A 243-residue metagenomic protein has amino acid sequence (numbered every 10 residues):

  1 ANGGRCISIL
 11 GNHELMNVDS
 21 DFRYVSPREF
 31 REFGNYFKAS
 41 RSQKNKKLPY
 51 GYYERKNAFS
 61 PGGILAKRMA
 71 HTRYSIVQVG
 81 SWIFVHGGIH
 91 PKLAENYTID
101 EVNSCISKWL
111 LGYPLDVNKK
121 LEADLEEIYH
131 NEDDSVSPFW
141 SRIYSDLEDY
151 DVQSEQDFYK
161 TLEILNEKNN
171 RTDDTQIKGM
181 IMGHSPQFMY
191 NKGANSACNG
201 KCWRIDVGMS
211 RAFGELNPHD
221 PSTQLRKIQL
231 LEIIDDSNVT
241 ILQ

Functional and structural regions predicted by a protein language model:
A1-Q243: Feature recognizes metal-dependent phosphohydrolase scaffolds
